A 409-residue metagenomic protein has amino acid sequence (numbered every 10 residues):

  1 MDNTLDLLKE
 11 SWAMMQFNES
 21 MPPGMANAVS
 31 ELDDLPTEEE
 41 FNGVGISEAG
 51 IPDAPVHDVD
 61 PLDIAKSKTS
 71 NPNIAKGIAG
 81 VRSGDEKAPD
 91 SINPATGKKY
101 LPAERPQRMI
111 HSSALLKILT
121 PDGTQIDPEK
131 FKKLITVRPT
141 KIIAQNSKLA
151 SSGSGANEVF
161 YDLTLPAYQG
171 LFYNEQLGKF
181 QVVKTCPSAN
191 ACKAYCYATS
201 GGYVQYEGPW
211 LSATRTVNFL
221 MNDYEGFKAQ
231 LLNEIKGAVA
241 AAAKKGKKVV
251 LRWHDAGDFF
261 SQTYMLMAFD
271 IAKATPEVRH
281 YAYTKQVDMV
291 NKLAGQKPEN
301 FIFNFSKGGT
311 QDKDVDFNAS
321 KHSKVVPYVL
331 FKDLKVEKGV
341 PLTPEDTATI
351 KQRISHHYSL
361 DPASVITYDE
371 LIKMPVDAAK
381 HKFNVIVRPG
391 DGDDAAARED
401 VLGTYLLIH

Functional and structural regions predicted by a protein language model:
D2-E19, A26-E31, E38-E39, E48 (+1 more regions): Proteolytic processing junctions in secreted/extracellular precursors, especially proprotein convertase/trypsin-like
D33-L35, M289: Hydrophobic alpha-helical elements and their junctions with loops/disorder across both membrane and soluble proteins
G50-H409: Class I S-adenosyl-L-methionine
